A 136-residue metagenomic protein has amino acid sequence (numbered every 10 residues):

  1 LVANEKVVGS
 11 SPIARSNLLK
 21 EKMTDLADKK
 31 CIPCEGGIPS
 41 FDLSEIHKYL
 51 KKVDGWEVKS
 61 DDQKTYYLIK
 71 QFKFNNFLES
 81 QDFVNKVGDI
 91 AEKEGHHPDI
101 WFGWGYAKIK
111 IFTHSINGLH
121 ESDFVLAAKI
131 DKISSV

Functional and structural regions predicted by a protein language model:
I13-K22: Short, Lys/Arg-enriched N-terminal segments with co-localized hydrophobic residues within the first ~10-30 amino acids
M23-L78, D82-V136: Long, contiguous binding/interaction regions
